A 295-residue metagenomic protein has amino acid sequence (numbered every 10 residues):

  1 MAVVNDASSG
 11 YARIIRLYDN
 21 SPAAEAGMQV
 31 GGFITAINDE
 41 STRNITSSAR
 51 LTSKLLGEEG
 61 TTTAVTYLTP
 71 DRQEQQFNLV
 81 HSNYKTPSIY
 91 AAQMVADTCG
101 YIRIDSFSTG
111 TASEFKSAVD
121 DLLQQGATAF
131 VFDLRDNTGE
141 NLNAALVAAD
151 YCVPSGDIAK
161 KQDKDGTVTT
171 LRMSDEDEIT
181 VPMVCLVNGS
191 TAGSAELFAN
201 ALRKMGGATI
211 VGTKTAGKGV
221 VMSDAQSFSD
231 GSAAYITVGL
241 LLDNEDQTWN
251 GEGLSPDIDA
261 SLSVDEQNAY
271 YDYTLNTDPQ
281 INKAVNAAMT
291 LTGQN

Functional and structural regions predicted by a protein language model:
M1, A23, G31-I34, V65 (+6 more regions): Terminal peptide-recognition signature
M1-A36, E40-N44, T109-A112, G239: PDZ/PDZ-like domain segments forming the peptide/carboxylate-binding groove, activating on the N-terminal beta-strands
V3-D6, L17, I37-N38, R103-F107 (+5 more regions): Active-site-proximal beta-strand/loop segments in catalytic clefts of secreted hydrolases
A7-A12, M28-V30, R50, E58-T62 (+8 more regions): Extracytoplasmic
Y11-I14, M28, I34, S48-T52 (+10 more regions): Extracytoplasmic/secreted envelope proteins and their assembly/folding machinery, especially bacterial periplasmic
D19-P22, D39-T42, T52-S53, G100-T109 (+5 more regions): Second-shell loop/turn segments in exported
N38-A127, N250-T274, N286-M289: C-terminal, low-ordered peptide segments at domain boundaries
K85-I89, T138-G193, V220-A225, L242: Gly/Ser/Thr-rich loop/hinge elements
